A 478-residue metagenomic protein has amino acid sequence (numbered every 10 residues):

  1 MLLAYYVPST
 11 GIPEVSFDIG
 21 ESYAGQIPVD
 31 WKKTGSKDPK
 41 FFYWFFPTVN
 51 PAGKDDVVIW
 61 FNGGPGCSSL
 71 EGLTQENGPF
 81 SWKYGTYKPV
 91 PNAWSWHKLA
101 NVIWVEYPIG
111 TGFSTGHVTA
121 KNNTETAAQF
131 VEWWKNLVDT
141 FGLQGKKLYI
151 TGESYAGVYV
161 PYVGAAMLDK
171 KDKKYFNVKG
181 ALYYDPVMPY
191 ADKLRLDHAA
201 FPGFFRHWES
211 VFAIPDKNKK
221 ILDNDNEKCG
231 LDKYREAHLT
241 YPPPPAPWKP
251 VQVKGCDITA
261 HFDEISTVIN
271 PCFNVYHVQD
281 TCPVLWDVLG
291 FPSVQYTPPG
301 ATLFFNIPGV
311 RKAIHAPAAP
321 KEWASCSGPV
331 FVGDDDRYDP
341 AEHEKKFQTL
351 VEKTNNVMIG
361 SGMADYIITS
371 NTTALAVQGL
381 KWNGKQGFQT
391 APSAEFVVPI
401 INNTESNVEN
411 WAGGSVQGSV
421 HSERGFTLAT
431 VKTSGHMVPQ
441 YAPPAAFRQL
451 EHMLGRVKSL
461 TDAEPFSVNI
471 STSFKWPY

Functional and structural regions predicted by a protein language model:
M1-V57: Catalytic-loop region of hydrolases
G11-I12, V57, P65-S81, G85 (+8 more regions): Accessory cap/linker subdomain of secreted extracellular hydrolases
K37-T124, L375-Q378: N-terminal cap/lid subdomain of alpha/beta-hydrolase-fold enzymes
G78-K98, D172-N177, W382-R424, S473-P477: Short mixed-charge
E106, G152, A156-V160: Gly/Ala-rich beta-loop-alpha elbow adjacent to hydrolase catalytic centers
F141-Y155: Alpha/beta-hydrolase fold nucleophile elbow
G157-D172, A181: Short glycine-enriched nucleophile-adjacent loop and the immediately C-terminal alpha-helix near the catalytic center
P243, C256, W411-Y478: Alpha/beta-hydrolase-fold serine-hydrolase catalytic core, especially in secreted/extracellular enzymes
